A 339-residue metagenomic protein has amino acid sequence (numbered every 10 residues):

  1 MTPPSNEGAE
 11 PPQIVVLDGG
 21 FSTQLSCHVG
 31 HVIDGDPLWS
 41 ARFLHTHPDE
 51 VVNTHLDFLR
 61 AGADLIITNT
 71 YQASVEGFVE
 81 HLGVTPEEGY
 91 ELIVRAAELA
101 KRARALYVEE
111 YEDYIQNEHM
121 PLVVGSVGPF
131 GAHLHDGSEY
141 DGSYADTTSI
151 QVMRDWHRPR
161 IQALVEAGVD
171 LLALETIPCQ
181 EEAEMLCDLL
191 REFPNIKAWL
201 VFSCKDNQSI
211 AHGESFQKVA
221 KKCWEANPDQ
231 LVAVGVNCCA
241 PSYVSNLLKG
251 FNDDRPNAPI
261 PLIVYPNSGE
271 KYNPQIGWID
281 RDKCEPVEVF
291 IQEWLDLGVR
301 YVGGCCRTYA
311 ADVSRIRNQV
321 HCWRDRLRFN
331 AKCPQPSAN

Functional and structural regions predicted by a protein language model:
M1-N339: Domain-level signal for soluble alpha/beta catalytic cores
